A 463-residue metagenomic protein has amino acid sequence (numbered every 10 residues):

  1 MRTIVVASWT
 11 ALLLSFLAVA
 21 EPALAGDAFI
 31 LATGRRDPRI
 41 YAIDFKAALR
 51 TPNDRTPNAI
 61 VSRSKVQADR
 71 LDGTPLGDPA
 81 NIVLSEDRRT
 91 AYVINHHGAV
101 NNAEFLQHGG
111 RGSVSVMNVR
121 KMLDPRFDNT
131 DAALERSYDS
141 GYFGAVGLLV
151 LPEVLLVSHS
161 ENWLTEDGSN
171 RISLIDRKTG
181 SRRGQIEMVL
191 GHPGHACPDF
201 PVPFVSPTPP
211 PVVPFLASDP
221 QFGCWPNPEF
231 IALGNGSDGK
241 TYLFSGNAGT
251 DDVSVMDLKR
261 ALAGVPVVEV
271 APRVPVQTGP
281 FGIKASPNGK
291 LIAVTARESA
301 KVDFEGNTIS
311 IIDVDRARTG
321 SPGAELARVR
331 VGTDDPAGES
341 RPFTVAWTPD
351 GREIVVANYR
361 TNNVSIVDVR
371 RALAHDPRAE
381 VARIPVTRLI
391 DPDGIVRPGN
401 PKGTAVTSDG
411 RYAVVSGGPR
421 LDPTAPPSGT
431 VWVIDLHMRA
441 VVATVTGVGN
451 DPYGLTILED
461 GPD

Functional and structural regions predicted by a protein language model:
M1-V6: Positively charged n-region of N-terminal signal peptides that target proteins for export
A7-A18: Bacterial N-terminal signal peptides
E21-D463: Predominantly soluble domains enriched in secretory-pathway, periplasmic, or organellar proteins
